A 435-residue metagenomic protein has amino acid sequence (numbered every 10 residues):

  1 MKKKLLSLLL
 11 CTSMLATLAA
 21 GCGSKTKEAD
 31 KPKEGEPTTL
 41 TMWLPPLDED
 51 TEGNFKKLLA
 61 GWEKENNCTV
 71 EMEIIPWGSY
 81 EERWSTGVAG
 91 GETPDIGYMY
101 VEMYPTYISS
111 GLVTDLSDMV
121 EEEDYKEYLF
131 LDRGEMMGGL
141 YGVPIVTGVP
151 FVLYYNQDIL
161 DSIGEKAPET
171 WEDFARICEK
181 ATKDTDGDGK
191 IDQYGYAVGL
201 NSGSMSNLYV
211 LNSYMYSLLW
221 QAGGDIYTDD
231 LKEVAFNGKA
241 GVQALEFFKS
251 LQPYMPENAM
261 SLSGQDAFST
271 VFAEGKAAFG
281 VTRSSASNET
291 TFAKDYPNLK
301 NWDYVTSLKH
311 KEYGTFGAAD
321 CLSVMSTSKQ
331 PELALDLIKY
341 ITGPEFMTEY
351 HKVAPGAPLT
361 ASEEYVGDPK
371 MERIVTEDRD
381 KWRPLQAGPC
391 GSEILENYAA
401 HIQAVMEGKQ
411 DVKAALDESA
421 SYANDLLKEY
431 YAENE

Functional and structural regions predicted by a protein language model:
M1-T41, K64-E65, D118, E122 (+3 more regions): Short, low-complexity disordered leader/linker segments with a strong preference for bacterial N-terminal type II
E36-L47, C68-E73, D95-I96, Y141 (+1 more regions): Short, well-ordered beta-strand elements
T39-K56, M205, Y209, Q386-C390: Extracytoplasmic "Venus flytrap"
K57-Y128, E135, D158-E169, S269-F279 (+2 more regions): Extracytoplasmic "Venus flytrap"/periplasmic binding protein-like
Y100-F151, K166, I191-Y194, L299-V305 (+2 more regions): Hinge/lid segment of periplasmic solute-binding proteins
K126, D132-G134, K300-V305, H351-A404 (+1 more regions): Long, aromatic- and glycine/proline-rich binding clefts that accommodate carbohydrate-like moieties
G139-I145, F151, A175-V234, A277: Extracytoplasmic/periplasmic solute-binding protein
I177-K180, D229-S261, D303: Glycine-centered hinge/linker elements that transmit conformational signals in sensory and ligand-binding systems
